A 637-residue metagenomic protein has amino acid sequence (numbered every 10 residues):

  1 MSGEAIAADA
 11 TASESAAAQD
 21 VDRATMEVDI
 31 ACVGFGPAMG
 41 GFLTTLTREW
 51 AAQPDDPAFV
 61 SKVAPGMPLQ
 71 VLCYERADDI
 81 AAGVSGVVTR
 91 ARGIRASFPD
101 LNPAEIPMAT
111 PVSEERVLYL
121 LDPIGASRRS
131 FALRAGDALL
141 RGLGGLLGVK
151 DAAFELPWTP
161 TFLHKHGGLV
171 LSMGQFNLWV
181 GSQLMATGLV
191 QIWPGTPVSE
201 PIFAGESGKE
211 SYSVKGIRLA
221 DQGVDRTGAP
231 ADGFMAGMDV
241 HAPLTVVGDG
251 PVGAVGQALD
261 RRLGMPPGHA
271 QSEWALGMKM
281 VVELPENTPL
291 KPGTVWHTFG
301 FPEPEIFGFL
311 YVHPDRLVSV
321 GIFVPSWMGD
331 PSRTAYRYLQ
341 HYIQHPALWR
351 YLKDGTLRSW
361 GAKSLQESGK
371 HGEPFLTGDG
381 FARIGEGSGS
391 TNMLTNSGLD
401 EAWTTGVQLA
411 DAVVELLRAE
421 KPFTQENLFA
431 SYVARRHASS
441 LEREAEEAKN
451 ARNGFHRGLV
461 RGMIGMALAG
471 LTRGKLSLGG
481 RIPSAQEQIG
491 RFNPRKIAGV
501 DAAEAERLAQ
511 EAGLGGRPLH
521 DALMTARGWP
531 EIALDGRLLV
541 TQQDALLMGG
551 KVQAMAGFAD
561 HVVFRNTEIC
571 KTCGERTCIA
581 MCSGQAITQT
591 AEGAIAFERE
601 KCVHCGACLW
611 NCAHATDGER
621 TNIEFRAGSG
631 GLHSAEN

Functional and structural regions predicted by a protein language model:
D9-E27, V63, T227-G237, E386: A short, basic/flexible loop-to-alpha-helix module at the beginning of a structural domain
T11-S15, P107-T110, V117-L120, R129 (+3 more regions): Ferredoxin-type iron-sulfur electron-transfer modules and their immediate structural context
T25-L72: N-terminal Rossmann-like FAD-binding beta1-loop-alpha1 element of flavoenzymes
T45-E49, A64-G145: N-terminal FAD cofactor-binding segment of flavoenzymes
T45-R48, A64-M67, S172-G174, L178-W179 (+2 more regions): Predominantly flavin-linked oxidoreductase catalytic cores and closely associated redox partners
A64-P68, G389-T395, V407, D411-G462 (+2 more regions): Active-site-proximal substrate-binding core of FAD-dependent oxidoreductases
V149-L178, S182, F323-P325, R565: Helix-loop-beta segment of a Rossmann-like dinucleotide-binding subdomain
P314-R316, F375-L394: Short FAD-binding loop at a beta-strand-to-alpha-helix junction that anchors the flavin cofactor in diverse
